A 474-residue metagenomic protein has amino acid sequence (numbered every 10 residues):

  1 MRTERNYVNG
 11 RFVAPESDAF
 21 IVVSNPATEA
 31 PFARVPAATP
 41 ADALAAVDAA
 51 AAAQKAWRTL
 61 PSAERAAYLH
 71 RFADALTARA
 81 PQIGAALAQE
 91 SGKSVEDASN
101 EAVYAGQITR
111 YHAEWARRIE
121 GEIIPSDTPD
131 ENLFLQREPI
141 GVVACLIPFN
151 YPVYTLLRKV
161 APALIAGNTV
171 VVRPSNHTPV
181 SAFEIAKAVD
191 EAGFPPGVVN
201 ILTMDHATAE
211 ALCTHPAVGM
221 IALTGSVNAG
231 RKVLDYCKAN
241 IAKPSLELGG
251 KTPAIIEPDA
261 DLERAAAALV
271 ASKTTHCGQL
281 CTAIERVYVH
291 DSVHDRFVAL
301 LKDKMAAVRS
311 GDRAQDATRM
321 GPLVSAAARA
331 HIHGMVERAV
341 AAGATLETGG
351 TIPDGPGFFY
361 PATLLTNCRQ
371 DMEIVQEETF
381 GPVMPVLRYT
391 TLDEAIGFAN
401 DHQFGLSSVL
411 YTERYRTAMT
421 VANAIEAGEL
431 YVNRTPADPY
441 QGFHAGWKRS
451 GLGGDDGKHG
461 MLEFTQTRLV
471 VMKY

Functional and structural regions predicted by a protein language model:
M1-A27: Hydrophobic face of amphipathic alpha-helices that form TPR/SEL1-like repeat modules and related alpha-solenoid
P26-R34, V218, I255, R309 (+2 more regions): Conserved C-terminal structural/oligomerization subdomain of aldehyde/semialdehyde dehydrogenase
E29, R65, L87, T109 (+9 more regions): Residue-level signal for inorganic ion chemistry
A30-I119: Glycine-rich loop-to-alpha-helix module at the N-terminal edge of alpha/beta enzyme cores
P31-A38, A53-T59, C145, A254-E257 (+5 more regions): Short, well-ordered beta-strand elements within core beta-sheets of diverse protein domains
A51-Q54, R58, A73-A80, G84 (+18 more regions): Structural signal for hydrophobic packing residues in well-ordered secondary-structure cores of soluble enzyme domains
T77, G121-R264, Y389: Rossmann-like NAD(P) dinucleotide-binding subdomain of oxidoreductase/dehydrogenase enzymes
N228-R369, V432: ALDH superfamily catalytic-core signature
